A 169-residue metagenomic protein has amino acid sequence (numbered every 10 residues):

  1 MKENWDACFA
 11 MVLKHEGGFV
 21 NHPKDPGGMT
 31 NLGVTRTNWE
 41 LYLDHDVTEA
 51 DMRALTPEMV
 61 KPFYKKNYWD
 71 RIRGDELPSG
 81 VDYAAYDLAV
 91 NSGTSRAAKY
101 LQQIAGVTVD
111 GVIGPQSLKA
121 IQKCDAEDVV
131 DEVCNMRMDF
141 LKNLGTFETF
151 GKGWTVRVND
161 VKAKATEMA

Functional and structural regions predicted by a protein language model:
M1-A169: Cell-wall polysaccharide-cleaving catalytic domain and substrate-binding groove, primarily in peptidoglycan/chitin
